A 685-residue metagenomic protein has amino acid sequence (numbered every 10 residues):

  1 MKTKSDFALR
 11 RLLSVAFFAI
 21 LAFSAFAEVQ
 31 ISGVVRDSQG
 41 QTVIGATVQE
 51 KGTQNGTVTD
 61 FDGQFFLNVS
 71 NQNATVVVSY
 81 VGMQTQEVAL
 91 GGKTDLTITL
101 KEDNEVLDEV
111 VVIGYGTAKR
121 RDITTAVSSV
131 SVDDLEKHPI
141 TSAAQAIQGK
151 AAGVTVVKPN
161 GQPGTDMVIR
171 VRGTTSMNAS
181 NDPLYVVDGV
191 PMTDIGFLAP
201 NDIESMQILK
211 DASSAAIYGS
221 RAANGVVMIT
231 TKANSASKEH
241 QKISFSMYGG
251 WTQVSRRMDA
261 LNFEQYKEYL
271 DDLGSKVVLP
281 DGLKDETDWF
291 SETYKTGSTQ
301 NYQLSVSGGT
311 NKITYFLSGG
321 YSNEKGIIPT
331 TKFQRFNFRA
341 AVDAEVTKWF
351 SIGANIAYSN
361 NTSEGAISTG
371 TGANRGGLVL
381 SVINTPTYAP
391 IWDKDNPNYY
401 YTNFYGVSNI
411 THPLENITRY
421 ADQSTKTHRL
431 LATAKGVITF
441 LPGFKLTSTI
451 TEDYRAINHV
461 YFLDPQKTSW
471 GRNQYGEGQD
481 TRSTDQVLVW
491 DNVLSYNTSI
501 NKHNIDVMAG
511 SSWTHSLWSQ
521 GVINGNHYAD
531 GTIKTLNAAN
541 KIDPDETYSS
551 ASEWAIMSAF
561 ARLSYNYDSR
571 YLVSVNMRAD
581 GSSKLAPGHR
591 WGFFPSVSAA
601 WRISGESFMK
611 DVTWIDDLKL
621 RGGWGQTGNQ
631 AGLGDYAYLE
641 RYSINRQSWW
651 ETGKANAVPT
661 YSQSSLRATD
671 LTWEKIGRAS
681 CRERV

Functional and structural regions predicted by a protein language model:
K2-R339, A344-S359, L431-A432: Short, small/polar-rich motifs associated with maturation and membrane association, primarily at protein termini
D37, D60, D188, D580 (+3 more regions): Acidic active-site catalytic centers that drive phospho-/nucleotidyl reactions and related ester hydrolyses
T231, N262, L304-G308, F338-A344 (+7 more regions): Residues on the lipid-exposed face of transmembrane beta-strands in outer-membrane beta-barrel proteins
A236-T287, I327-T331, N337-R429, T447-M557 (+1 more regions): Surface-exposed loop/interface segments of Gram-negative outer-membrane beta-barrel transport/assembly proteins
M247, G319-K325, V573-S582, W624: Transmembrane beta-strand segments that form the barrel wall of outer-membrane beta-barrel proteins
Y315, A559-M577: Short, contiguous hydrophobic alpha-helices characteristic of membrane insertion segments
P587-G592: Short glycine/threonine-rich loop-to-helix capping motif typified by GTGT followed within a few residues by an Asp-Pro
